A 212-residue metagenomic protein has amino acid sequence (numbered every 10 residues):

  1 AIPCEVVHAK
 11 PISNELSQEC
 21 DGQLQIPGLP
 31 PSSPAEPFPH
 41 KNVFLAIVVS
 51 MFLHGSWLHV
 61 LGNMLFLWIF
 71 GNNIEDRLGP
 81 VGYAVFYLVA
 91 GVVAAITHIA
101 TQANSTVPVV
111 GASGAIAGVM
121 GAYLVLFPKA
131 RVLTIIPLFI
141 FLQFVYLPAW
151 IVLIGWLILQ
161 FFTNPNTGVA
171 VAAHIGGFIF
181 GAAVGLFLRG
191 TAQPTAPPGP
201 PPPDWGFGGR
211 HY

Functional and structural regions predicted by a protein language model:
A1-Y212: A detector for small-residue-rich transmembrane helices and their helix-helix packing motifs
